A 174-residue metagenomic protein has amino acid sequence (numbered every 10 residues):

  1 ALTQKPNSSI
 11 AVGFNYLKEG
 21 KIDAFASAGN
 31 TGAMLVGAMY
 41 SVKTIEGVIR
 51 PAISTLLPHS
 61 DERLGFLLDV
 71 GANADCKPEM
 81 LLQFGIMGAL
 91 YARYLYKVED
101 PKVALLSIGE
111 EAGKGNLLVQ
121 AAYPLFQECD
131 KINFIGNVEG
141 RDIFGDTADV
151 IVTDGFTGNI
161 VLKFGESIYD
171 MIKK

Functional and structural regions predicted by a protein language model:
A1-R50: N-terminal glycine-rich phosphate/adenylate-binding segment common to multiple enzyme folds
V12-Y16, R50-P58, L90-Y94: Short, charged beta->alpha transition segments
E19-D23, N30-T31, V48-R50, D61-G65 (+3 more regions): Short coil/turn connectors at secondary-structure junctions
S27-G29, L56-L57, F66-G71, L106-S107 (+1 more regions): Short beta-strand segments
N30-G32, E110-E111, F156-N159: Short glycine-rich anion-binding loops that position phosphate/pyrophosphate groups of nucleotides and phosphorylated
V36-S41, E79-M80, G115-V119, L162-G165: Short acidic, glycine/serine/threonine-rich loops at helix termini
M39-I53, H59-R63, L67, D146-K174: Glycine-rich phosphate/nucleotide-binding loop
A74-G140, D149: Glycine-rich phosphate/diphosphate-binding loop of Rossmann-like nucleotide-binding domains
